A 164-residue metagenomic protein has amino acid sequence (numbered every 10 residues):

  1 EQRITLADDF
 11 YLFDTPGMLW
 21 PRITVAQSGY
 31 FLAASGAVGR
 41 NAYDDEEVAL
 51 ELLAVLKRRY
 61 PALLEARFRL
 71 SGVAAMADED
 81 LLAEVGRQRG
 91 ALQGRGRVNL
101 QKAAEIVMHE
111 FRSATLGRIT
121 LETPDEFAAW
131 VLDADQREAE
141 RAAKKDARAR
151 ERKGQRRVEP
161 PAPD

Functional and structural regions predicted by a protein language model:
E1-D164: Helix-rich effector regions associated with P-loop NTPase G domains
